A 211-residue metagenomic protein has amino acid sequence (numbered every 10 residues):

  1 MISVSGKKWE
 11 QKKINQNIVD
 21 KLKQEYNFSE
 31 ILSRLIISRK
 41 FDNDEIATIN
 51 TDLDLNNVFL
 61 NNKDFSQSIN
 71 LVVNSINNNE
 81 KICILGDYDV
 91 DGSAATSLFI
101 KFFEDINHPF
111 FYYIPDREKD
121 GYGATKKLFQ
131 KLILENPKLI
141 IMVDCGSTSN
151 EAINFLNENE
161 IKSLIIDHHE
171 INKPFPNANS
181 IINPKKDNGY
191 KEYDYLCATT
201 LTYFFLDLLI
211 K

Functional and structural regions predicted by a protein language model:
M1-K211: Replace "Mg2+/Mn2+-dependent" with "divalent metal-dependent
